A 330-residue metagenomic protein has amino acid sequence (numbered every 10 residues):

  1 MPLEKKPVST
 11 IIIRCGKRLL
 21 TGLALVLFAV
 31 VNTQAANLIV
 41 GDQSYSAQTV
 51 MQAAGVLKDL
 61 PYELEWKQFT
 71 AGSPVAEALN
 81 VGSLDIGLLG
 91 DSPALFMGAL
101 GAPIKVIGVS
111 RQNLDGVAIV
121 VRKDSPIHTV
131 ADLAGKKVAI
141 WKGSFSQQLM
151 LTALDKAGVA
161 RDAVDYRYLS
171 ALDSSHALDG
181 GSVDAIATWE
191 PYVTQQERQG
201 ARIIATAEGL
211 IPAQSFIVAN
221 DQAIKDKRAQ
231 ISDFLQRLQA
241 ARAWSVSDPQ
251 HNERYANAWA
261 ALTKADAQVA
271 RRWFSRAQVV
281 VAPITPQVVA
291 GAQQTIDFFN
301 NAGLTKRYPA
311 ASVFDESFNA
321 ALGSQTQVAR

Functional and structural regions predicted by a protein language model:
L3-L20: Bacterial N-terminal signal peptides that target proteins for export
L19-V30: Bacterial N-terminal signal peptides
V31-A35: Sec/Tat signal peptide C-region and signal peptidase I cleavage site
A36-A160, D165-Y168, D184-A187, I203-I211: Short, glycine-/small- and polar/acidic-enriched structural segments that line small-molecule recognition paths
A47, V75, P93, T129 (+11 more regions): Stable alpha-helical elements in mature extracytoplasmic
S92, Y166-R167, L172-A261: Pocket-lining segment of extracytoplasmic ligand-binding domains
D226-T305: Secondary-structure end/capping motifs
I296-R330: Conserved C-terminal helix/tail region of periplasmic/extracytoplasmic solute-binding proteins
